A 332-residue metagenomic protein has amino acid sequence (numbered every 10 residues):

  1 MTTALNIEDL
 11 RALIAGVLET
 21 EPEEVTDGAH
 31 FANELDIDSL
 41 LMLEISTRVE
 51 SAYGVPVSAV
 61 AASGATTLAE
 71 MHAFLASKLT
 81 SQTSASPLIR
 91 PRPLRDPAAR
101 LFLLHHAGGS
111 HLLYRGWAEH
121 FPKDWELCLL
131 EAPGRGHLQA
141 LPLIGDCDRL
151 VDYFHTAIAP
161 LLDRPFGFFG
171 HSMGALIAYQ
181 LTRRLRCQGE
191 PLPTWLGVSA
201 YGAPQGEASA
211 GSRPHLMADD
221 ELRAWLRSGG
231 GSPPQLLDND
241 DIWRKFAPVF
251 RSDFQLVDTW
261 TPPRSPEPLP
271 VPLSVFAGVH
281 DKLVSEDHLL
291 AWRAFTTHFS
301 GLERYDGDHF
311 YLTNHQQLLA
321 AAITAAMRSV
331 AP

Functional and structural regions predicted by a protein language model:
T2-S84, G202, Q317-A322: Phosphopantetheine-dependent thiolation modules in NRPS/PKS and related acyl-activating systems
A76-P332: Non-catalytic, mobile gating and regulatory segments of ester bond hydrolases
